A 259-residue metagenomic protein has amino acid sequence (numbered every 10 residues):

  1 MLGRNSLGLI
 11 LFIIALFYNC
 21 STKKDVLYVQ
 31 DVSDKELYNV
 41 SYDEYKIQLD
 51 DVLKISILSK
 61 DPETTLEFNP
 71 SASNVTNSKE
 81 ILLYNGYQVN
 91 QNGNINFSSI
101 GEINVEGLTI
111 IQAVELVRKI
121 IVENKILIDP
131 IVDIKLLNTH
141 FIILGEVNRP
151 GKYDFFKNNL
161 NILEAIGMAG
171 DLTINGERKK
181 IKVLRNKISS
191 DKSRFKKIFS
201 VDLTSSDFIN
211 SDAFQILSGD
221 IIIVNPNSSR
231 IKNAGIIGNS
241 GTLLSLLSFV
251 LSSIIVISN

Functional and structural regions predicted by a protein language model:
M1-C20: Sec-dependent bacterial lipoprotein signal peptides
L2, C20-N259: Ser/Thr/Pro/Gly-biased, low-complexity, turn-/loop-rich segments that often occur immediately after N-terminal
